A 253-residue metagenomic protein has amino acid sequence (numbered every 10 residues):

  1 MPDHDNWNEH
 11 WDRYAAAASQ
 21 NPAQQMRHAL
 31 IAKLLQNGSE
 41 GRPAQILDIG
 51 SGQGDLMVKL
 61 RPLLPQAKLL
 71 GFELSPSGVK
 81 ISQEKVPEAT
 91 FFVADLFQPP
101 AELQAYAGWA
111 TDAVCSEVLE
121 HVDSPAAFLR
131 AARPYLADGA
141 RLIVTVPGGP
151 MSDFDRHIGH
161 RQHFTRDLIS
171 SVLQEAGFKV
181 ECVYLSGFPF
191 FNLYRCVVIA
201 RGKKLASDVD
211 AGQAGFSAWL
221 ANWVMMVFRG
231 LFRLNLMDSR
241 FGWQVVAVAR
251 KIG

Functional and structural regions predicted by a protein language model:
M1-G108, D112, S116, A126-L129 (+7 more regions): Conserved N-terminal segment of class I S-adenosyl-L-methionine
S19-A23, D153-V172: Acceptor-substrate binding/catalytic loop of class I
Q66, E88, G139, G177-V180: A generic structural signal for alpha->beta connector loops
E117-H121: A short His-aromatic
A126-D138: A short glycine-rich, Lys/Arg-flanked "PGG" loop and its adjoining helix->strand segment in the class I
A140-V146: Conserved beta-strand signature within the Rossmann-like core of class I S-adenosyl-L-methionine
D155-I158, N192-V198: Short aromatic-enriched loop/helix-cap "lid" or pocket-rim segments at secondary-structure transitions that line
F178-P189: Conserved S-adenosyl-L-methionine
